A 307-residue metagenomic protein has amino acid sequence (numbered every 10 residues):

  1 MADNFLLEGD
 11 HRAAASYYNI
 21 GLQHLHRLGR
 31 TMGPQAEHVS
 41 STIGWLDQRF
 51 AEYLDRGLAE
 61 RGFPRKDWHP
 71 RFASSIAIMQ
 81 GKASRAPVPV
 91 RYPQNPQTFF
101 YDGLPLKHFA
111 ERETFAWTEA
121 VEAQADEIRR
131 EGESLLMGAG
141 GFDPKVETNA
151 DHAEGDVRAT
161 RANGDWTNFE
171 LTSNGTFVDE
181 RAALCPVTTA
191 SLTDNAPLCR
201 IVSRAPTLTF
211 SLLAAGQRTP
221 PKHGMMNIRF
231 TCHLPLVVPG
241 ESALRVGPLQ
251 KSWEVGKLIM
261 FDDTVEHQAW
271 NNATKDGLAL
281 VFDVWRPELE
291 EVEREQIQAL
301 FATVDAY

Functional and structural regions predicted by a protein language model:
D3, L7-G9, A13-T209, L213-H223 (+2 more regions): Fe(II)/2-oxoglutarate oxygenase catalytic core
P206, I228-F230, V265: Short beta-strand or tight-loop elements that sit immediately N-terminal to catalytic metal-binding acidic residues
T219-K222, A243-R245, F261, H267-A273: Short beta-strand His + acidic residue motifs that chelate non-heme Fe in jelly-roll/DSBH and cupin folds
P220-H233: Short beta-strand/loop turn elements enriched in aromatics
F230-P235, M260, K275-E291: A short hydrophobic beta-strand segment most commonly corresponding to one strand of the jelly-roll/cupin
V237-V255: A short beta-strand-loop-beta hairpin characteristic of the jelly-roll/cupin
Q250, V265-R286, Q296: Acidic/histidine-enriched, beta-strand-rich ligand/metal-binding domains
S252-E266: Conserved metal-binding segment of the jelly-roll/cupin
